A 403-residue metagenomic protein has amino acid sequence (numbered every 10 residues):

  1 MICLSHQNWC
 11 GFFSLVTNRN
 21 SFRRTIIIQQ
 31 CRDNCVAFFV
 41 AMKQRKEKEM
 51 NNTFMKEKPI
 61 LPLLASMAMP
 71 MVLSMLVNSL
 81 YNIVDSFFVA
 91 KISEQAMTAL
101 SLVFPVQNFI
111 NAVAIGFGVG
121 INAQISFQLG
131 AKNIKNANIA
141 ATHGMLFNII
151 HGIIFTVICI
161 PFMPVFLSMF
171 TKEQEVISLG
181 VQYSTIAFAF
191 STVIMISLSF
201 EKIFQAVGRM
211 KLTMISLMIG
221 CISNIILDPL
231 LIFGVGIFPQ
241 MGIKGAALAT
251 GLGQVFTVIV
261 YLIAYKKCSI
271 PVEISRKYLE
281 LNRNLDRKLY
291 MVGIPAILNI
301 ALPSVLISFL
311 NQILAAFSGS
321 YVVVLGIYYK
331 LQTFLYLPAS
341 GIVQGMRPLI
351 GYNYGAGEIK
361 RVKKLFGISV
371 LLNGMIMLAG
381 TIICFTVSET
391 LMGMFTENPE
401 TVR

Functional and structural regions predicted by a protein language model:
R45-M67, A247-T250, L262-P303: Interhelical loop/hinge segments that connect adjacent transmembrane helices in multipass membrane
P62-N122, S126, I294-L314: Signature of the first transmembrane helix
A68, M75, S101-F104, N148 (+7 more regions): Residue-level recognition of transmembrane alpha-helices in multi-pass small-molecule transporters/permeases
L76, L80-T98, L167-Q174, L230-M241 (+3 more regions): Helix-terminus/linker motif at the lipid-water interface of multi-pass membrane proteins
I83, F87, V113, I153-P164 (+6 more regions): Membrane-embedded alpha-helical segments of multi-pass transporters/permeases
M97-V157, I194-G208, L212-T213, V324-S388 (+1 more regions): Small-residue-rich hydrophobic transmembrane alpha-helices
Q174-F200, T333, A339, P399-R403: Alpha-helical transmembrane segments of multi-pass membrane proteins
S216-L230, F238-I270: Hydrophobic alpha-helical transmembrane segments
